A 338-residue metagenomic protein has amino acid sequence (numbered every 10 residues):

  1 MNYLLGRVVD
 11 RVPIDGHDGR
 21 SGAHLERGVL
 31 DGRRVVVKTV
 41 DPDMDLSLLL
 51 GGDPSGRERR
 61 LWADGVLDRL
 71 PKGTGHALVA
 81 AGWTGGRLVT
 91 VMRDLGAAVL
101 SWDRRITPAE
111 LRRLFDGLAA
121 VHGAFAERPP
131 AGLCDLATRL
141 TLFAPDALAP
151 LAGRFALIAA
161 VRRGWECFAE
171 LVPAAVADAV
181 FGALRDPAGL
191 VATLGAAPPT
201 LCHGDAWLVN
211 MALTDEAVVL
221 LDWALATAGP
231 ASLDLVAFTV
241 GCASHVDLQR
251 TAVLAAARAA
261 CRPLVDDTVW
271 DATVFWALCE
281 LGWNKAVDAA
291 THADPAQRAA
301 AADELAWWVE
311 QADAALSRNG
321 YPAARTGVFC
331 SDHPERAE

Functional and structural regions predicted by a protein language model:
M1-G85, V191, T214-V218, Y321-E338: Conserved NTP-binding catalytic cores of kinases and kinase-like/nucleotidyltransferase enzymes across multiple kinase
D41-D43, M92-R105, G123-A126, C279-R298: A glycine-centered beta->alpha junction motif in the catalytic cores of kinase/phosphotransferase enzymes
R60, A231-P263, W276-E304: Active-site activation/catalytic loop segments of kinase-like enzymes and analogous catalytic loops in related
A80-R113: Conserved structural core of kinase catalytic domains
S101-L140: Conserved kinase catalytic-core helix
L133-L190: Active-site catalytic-loop/activation-segment of kinase and kinase-like phosphoryl-transfer enzymes
V209-A237: Catalytic activation segment of kinase domains across protein kinase-like and atypical kinase folds
E280-E338: ATP/Mg2+ or Mg2+-diphosphate-binding catalytic cores that bind nucleotide phosphates or diphosphates via glycine-rich
